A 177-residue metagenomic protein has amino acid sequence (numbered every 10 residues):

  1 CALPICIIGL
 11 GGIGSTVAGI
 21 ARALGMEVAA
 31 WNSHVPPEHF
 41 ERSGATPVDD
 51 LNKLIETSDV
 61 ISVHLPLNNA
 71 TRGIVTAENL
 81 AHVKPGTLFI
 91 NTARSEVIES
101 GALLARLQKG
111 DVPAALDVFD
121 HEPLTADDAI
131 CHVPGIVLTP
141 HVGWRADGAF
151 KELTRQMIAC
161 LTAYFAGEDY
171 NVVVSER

Functional and structural regions predicted by a protein language model:
C1-L3: Short, small-residue-biased leader/transition segments that mark boundaries at the very start of proteins
I5-I7, A30: Hydrophobic Val/Ile/Leu positions in short beta-strands of Rossmann-like dinucleotide-binding domains
L10-G11: Glycine-rich Rossmann-fold phosphate-binding loop(s) that bind the pyrophosphate of adenine dinucleotide cofactors
G14-S15: N-terminal Rossmann-fold NAD(P) dinucleotide-binding loop
A18, R22, L107: Gly/Ala-rich phosphate-binding loop of Rossmann-like dinucleotide-binding domains, activating on the conserved
A23-E27: Residues at the starts of beta-strands that form the adenosine-phosphate
V35-A129: Rossmann-like adenosine-cofactor binding region
E122-R177: C-terminal helix-to-coil terminal segments
